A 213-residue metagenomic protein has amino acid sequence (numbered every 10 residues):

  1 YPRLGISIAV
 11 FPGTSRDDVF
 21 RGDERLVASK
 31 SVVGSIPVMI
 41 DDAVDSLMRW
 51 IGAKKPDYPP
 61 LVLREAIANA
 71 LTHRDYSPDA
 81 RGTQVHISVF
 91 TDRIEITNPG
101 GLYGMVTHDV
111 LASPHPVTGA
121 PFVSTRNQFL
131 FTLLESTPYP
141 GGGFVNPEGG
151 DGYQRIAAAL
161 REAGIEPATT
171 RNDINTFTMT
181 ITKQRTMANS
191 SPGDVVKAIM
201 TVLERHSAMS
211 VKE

Functional and structural regions predicted by a protein language model:
Y1-R81, V85-N98, Y103-T107, A120 (+2 more regions): Active-site helix-to-loop segments that bind/position phosphate- or nucleotide-bearing substrates and donors across
I36-M39, A43, P59-L63, V123-L130 (+4 more regions): Helical mechanochemical/support elements of P-loop NTPase systems and associated helical scaffolds
T72-H73, S77, L102, S136 (+4 more regions): Short, well-ordered loop/turn and helix-capping segments at boundaries between secondary-structure elements and domains
D92-P147, M187-P192: Glycine-rich/acidic phosphate-handling loop/turn and adjacent ATP-lid/helix of nucleotide-binding kinase/ATPase domains
F131, V196-E204: Hydrophobic residues on short alpha-helical segments
G142, E148-A188: Long, low-complexity, charged/polar intrinsically disordered regions in eukaryotic proteins
A208-E213: Short acidic, hydrophobic short linear motifs in intrinsically disordered regions
